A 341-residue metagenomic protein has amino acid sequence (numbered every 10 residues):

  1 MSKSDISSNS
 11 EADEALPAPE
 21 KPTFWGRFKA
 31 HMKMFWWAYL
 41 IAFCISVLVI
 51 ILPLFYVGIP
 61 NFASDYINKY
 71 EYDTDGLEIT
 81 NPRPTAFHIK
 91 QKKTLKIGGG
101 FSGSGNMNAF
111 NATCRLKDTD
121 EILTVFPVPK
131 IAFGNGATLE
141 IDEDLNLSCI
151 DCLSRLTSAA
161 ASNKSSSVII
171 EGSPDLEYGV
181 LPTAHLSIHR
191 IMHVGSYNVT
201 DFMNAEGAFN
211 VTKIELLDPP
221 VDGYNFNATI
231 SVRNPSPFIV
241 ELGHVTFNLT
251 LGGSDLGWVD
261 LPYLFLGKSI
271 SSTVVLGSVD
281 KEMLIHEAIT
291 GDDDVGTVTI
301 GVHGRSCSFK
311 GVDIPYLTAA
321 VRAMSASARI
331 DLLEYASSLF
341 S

Functional and structural regions predicted by a protein language model:
M1-P17: Intrinsically disordered, low-complexity cytosolic terminal tails
P17-S341: Membrane-associated and secretory-pathway sequences
